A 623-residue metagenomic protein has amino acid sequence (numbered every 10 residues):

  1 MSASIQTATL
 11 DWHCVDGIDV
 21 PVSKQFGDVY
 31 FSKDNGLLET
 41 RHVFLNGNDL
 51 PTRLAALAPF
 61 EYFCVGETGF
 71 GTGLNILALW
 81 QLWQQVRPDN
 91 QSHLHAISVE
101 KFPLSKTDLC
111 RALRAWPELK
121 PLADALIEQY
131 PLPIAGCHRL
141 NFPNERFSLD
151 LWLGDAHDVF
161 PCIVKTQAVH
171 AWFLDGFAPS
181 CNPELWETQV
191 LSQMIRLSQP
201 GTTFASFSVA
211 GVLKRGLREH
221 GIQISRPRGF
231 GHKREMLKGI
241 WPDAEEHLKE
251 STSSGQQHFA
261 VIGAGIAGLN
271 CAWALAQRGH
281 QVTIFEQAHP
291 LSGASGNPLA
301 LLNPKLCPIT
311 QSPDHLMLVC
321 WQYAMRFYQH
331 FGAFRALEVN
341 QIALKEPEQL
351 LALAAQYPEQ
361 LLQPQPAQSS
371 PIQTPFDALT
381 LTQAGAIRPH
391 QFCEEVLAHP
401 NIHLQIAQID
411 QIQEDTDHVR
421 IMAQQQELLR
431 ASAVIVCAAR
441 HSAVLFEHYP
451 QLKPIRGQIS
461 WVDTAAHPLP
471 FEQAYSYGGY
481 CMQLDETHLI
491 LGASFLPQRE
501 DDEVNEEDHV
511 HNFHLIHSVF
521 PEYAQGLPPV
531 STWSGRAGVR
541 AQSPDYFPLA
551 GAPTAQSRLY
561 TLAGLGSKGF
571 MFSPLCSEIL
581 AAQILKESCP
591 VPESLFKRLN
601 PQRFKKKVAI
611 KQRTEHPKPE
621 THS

Functional and structural regions predicted by a protein language model:
M1-F63, W80-P117, Q602, V608: Rossmann-like AdoMet
L57-Q167: The AdoMet/dcAdoMet-binding core of the Class I SAM-like
K120, P308-I309, A333-Q341, Q365-L397 (+3 more regions): Helix-loop-beta segment of a Rossmann-like dinucleotide-binding subdomain
A205, I309-C320, A378-E395, E503-D508 (+1 more regions): Short beta-strand to alpha-helix junction loop
M236, E245-I262, I266-R278, Q287 (+5 more regions): Active-site substrate-recognition segment that forms the wall of the catalytic cavity or substrate channel
A300-F376: Dinucleotide-binding Rossmann-like beta1-alpha1 core, especially the glycine-rich loop that anchors the ADP
Q405-V419: A conserved short coil-to-beta-strand element within the FAD-binding core of flavoproteins
L527-S623: C-terminal catalytic lobe of FAD-dependent flavoproteins
